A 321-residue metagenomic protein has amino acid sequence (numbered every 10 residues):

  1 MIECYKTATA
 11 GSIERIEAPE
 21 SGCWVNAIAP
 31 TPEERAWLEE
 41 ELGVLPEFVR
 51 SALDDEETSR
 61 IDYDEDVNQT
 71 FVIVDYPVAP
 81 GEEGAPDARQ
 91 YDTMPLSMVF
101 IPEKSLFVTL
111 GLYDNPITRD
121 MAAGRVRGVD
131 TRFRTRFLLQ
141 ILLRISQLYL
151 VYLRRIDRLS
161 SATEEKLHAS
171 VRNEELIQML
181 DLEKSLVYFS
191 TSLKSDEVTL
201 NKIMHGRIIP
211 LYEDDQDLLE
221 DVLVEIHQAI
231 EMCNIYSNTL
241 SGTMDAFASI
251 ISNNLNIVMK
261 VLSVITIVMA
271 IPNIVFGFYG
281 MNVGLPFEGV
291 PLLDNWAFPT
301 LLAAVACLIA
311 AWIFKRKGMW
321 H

Functional and structural regions predicted by a protein language model:
M1-G206, L211-Y212, L218-D221, E225-Q228 (+2 more regions): Peripheral, non-transmembrane regulatory/ligand-interaction domains of membrane transport proteins
G43, V224-H321: Hydrophobic alpha-helical transmembrane segments and their immediately adjacent juxtamembrane loops
